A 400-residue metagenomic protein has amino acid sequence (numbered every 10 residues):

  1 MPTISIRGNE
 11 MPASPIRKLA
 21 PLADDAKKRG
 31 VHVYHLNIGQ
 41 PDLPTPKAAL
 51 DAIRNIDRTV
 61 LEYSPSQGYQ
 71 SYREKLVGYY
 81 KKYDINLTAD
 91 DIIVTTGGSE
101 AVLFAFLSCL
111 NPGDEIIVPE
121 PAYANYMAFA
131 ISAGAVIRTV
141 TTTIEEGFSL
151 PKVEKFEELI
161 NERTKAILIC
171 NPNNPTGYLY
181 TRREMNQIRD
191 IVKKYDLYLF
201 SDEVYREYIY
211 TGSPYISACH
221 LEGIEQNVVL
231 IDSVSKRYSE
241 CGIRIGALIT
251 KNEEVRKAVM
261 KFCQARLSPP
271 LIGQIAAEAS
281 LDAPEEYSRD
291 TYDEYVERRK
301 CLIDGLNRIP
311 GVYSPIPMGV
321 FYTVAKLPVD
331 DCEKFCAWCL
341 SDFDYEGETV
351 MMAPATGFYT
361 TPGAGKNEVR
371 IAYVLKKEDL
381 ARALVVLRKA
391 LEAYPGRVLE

Functional and structural regions predicted by a protein language model:
P2-I4, G8-S14, L19-Y34, I38-I56 (+1 more regions): PLP-dependent class I/II
T59: Basic nucleic-acid-binding alpha-helical/helix-turn surface characteristic of O6-alkylguanine DNA
Y63-T96: Conserved N-terminal alpha-helix of the aminotransferase class I/II PLP-enzyme fold
